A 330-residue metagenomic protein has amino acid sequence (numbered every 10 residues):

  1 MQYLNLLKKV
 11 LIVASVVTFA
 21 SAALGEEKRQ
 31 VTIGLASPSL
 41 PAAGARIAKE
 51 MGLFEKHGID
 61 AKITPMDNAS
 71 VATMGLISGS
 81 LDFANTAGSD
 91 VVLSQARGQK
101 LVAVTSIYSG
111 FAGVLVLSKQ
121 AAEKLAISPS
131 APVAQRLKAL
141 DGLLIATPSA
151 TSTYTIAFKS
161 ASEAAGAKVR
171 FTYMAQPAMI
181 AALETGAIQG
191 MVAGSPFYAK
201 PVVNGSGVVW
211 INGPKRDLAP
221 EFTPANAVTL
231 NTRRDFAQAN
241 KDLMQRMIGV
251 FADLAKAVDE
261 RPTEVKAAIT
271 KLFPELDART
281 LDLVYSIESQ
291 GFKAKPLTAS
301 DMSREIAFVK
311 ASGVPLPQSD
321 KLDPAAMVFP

Functional and structural regions predicted by a protein language model:
M1-L11: Bacterial N-terminal signal peptides that target proteins for export
A20-A23: N-terminal signal peptide c-region/cleavage motif recognized by signal peptidases
E26-A165, R170-M174, Q189-S195: Short, glycine-/small- and polar/acidic-enriched structural segments that line small-molecule recognition paths
K56, A122-S130, R216-T223, S289-A299: Short, solvent-exposed loop/beta-turn-alpha elements that line the ligand-binding surface or hinge of extracytoplasmic
S109-L115, Q120-A121, G207-V208, N226-L230 (+2 more regions): Small-molecule pocket liners
P177-A268: Pocket-lining segment of extracytoplasmic ligand-binding domains
A237-V314: Secondary-structure end/capping motifs
I306-P330: C-terminal solvent-exposed extensions
